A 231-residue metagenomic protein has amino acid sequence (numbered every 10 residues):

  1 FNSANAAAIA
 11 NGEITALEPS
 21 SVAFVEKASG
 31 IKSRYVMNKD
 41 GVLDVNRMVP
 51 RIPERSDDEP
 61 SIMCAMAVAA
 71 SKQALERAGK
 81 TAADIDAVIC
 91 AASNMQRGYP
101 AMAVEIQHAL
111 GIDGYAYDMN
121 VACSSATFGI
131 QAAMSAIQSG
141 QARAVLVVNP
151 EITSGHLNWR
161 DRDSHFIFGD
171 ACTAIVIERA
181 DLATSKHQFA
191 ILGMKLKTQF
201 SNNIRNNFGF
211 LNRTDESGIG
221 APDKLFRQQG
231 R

Functional and structural regions predicted by a protein language model:
F1-P60, D161-R231: Condensing-enzyme catalytic core mediating Claisen C-C bond formation in acyl metabolism
V22, S29-V36, V42-R47, D58-S61 (+2 more regions): Conserved catalytic cysteine-centered active-site region of acyl-thioester-dependent Claisen-condensing enzymes
P60, C64-A69: Glycine-rich anion/phosphate-binding loops
A69, Q73, I106-A109: N-terminal small/polar loop signature for handling phosphorylated ligands or for N-terminal nucleophile
A70-D86: Phosphate/pyrophosphate-binding loops at sites that engage ATP/ADP/AMP, CoA/4′-phosphopantetheine, polyphosphate
A82-D86, I112-Y115, S139-V145, R162-D163 (+2 more regions): Short coil/turn connectors at secondary-structure junctions
Y99-M102, I130-Q131, H156-R162, N203-N206: Short acidic, glycine/serine/threonine-rich loops at helix termini
F128, V147-A171: Active-site glycine-rich loop that binds ribose-phosphate moieties when present
